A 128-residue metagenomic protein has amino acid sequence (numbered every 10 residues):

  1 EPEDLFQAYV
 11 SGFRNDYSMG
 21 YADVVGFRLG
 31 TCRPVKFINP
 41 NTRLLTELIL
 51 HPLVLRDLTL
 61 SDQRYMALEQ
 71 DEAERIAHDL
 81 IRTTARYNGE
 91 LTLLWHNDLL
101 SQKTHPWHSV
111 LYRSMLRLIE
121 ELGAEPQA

Functional and structural regions predicted by a protein language model:
E1-Y87: Active-site-adjacent pocket scaffolds in enzyme catalytic domains
D71-A128: C-terminal domain-boundary segment and adjacent tail
